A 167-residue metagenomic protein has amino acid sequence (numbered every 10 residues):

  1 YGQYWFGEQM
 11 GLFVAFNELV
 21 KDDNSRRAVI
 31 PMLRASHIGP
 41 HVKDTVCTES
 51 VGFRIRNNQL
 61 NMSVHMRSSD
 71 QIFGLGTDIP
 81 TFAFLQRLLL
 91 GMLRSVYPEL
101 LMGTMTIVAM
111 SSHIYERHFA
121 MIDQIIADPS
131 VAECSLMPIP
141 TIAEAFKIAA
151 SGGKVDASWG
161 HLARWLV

Functional and structural regions predicted by a protein language model:
Y1-F82, L90-V167: Active-site helix-to-loop segments that bind/position phosphate- or nucleotide-bearing substrates and donors across
